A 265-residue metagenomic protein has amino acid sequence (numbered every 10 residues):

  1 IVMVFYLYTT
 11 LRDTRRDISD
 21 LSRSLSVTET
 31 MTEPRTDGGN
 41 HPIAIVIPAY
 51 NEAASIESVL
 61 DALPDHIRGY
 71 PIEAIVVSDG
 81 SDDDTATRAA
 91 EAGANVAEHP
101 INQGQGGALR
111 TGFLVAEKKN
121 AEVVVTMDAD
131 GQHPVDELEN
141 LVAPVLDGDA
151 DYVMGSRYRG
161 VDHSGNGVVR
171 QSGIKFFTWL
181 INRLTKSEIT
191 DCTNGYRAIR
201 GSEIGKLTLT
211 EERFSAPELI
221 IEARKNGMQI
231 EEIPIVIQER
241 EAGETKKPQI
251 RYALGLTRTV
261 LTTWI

Functional and structural regions predicted by a protein language model:
I1-M3, L7-D13, D17-N40, K186 (+1 more regions): Hydrophobic helical membrane-anchoring modules
P42-A44, E73, E218: Cell-envelope/extracellular polymer assembly enzymes that use nucleotide-activated donors
I47, P71-S81, A97: Short beta-strand/loop segment that forms part of the nucleotide-sugar
A49-S58, G80: Active-site beta-to-alpha loop of glycosyltransferases that engages the nucleotide-sugar donor
D61-P71: Short, acidic, metal-binding catalytic loop of nucleotide-sugar glycosyltransferases
S78-A86, G131: A conserved acidic beta->alpha catalytic loop
H99-K118, V123, V135-R213, E239-I250 (+1 more regions): Acceptor/aglycone-binding surface of glycosyltransferases and processive sugar-polymer synthases
